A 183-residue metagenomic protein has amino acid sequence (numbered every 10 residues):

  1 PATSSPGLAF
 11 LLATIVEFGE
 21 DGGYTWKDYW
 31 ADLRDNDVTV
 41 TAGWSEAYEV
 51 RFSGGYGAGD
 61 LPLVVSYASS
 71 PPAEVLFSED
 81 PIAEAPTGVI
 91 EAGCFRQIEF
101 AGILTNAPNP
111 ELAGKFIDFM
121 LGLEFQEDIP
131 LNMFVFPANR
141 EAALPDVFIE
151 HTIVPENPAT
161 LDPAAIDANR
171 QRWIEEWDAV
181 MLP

Functional and structural regions predicted by a protein language model:
P1-E17, Q97-G102: Periplasmic solute-binding protein
P1-S5, A68-P72, C94, P108 (+1 more regions): Solvent-exposed loop/turn segments at secondary-structure junctions within structured extracellular/periplasmic domains
T3, V16-T25, A107-A113: Short helix-loop capping/hinge motifs at secondary-structure junctions, enriched in acidic/polar residues
L12, A31, E46, V50 (+4 more regions): Solvent-exposed, polar/charged alpha-helical surfaces in well-ordered, non-transmembrane soluble domains, broadly
A13-A92: Ligand-binding pocket segment of bilobal, Venus flytrap-like solute-binding proteins
I15-E20, R34-V38, S53, G57 (+5 more regions): Sec-exported extracytoplasmic/periplasmic mature domains
F95, A101-L161: Mature extracytoplasmic/periplasmic domains
D146-P183: Extracellular/periplasmic bilobal clamshell ligand-binding domains
